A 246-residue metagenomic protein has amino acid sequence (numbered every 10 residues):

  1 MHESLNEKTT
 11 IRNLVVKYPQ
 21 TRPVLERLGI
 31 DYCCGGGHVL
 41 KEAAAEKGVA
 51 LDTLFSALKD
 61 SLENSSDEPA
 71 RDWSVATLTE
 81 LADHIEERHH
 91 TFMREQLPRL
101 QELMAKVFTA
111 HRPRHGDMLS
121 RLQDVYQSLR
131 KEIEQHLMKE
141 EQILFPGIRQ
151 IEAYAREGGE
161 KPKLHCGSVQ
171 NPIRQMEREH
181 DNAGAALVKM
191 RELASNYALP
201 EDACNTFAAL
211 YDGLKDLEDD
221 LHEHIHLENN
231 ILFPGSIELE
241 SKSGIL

Functional and structural regions predicted by a protein language model:
M1-L246: Small-residue-biased structural context
